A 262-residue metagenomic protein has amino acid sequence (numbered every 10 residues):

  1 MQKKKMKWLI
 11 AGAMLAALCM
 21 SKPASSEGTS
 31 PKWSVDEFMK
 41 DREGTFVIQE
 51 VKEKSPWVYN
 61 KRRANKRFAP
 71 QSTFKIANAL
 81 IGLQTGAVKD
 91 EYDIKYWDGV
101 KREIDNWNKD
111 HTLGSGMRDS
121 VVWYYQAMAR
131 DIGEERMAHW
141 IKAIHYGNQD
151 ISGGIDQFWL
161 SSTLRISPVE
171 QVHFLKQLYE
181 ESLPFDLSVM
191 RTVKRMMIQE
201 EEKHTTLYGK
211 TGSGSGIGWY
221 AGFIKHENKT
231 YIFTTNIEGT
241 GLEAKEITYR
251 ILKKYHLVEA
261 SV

Functional and structural regions predicted by a protein language model:
Q2-I10: Bacterial N-terminal signal peptides that target proteins for export
A24-D36, K40, R67, R130-E135 (+1 more regions): Structured C-terminal helix/loop/strand segments within mature extracytoplasmic catalytic/sensor domains
K40-V51: Short N-terminal helix-loop-first-beta-strand/juxtamembrane motif that initiates sensory/input modules
V51-N65: Short, conserved catalytic-motif segment at the N-terminal edge
R67-Y92, G116, Q171, F233: Active-site SXXK
L83-G99, F185-M190: Short, well-structured active-site flanking segments
D105, T112-L113, Y125-L175: Mid-domain, small-residue-enriched loop/turn segments at the edges of structured enzyme/sensor domains
